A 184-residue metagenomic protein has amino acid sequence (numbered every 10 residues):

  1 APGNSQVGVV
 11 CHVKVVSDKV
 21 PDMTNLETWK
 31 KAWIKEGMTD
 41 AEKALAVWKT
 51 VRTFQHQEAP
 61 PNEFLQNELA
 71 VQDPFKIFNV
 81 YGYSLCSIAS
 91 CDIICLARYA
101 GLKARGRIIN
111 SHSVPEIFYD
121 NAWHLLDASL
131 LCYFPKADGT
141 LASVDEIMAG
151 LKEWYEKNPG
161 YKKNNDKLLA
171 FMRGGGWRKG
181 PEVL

Functional and structural regions predicted by a protein language model:
G3-Y81: Secondary-structure boundary elements
K31-K35, K49-H56, R98-L102, A149-K152 (+2 more regions): Sec-exported extracytoplasmic/periplasmic mature domains
W48-T50, Q57, A89, I93 (+2 more regions): Broad hydrophobic/π-residue packing in well-ordered secondary structure
E58-D120: Active-site neighborhood of thiol-dependent amide/isopeptide-bond enzymes
F118, A122-L184: His-Asp-centered catalytic microenvironments across diverse enzyme cores, prominently the transglutaminase-like
